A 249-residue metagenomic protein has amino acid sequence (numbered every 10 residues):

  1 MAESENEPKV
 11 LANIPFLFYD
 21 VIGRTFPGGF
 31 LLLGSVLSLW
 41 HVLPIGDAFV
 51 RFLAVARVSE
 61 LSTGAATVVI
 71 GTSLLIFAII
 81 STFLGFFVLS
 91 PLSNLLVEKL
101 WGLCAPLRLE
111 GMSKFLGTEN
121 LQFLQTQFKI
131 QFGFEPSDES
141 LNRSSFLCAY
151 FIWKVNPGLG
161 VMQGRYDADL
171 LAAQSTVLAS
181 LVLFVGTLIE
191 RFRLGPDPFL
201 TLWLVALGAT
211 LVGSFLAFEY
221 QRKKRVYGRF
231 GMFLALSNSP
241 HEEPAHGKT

Functional and structural regions predicted by a protein language model:
M1-E119, E190-V205, L216-K223: N-terminal first transmembrane alpha-helix
A2-P8, W153-P157, P240-T249: Solvent-exposed, extramembrane regions of membrane proteins
N13-F26, E135-L188: Loop-to-transmembrane boundary segments
L31, A172, L181, R229-M232: Enrichment for repetitive, rod-forming helical segments
G34, L181-G186, V205-G213: Hydrophobic core of alpha-helical transmembrane segments in multi-pass integral membrane proteins
S93-G160: Charge-rich cytosolic interhelical loops and cytosolic tails of multi-pass membrane proteins
E98, T126, G164, A168 (+1 more regions): Charged/polar, solvent-exposed surface patches and flexible loops
W203-T249: Alpha-helical oligomerization segments
